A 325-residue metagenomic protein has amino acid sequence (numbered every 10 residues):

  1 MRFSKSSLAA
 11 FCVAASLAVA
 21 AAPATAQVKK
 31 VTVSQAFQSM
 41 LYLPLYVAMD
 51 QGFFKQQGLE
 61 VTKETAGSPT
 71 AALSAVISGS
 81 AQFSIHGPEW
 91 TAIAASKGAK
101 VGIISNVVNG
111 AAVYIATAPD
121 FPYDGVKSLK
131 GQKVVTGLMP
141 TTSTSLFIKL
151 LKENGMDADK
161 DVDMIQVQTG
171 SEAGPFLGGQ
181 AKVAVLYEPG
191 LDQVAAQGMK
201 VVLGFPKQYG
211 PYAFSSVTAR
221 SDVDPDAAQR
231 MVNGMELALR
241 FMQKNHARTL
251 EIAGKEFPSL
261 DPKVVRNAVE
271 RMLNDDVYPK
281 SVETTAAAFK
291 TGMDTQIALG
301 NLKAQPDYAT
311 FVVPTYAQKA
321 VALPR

Functional and structural regions predicted by a protein language model:
M1-F11: Bacterial N-terminal signal peptides that target proteins for export
A10-A20: Bacterial N-terminal signal peptides
A20-A26: Sec/Tat signal peptide C-region and signal peptidase I cleavage site
A26-D159, D163-Q166, P175-G178, K182-E188 (+2 more regions): Short, glycine-/small- and polar/acidic-enriched structural segments that line small-molecule recognition paths
E89-W90, G170-P258: Pocket-lining segment of extracytoplasmic ligand-binding domains
V107-T117, Q197-S221, V232-M235, R271-N274 (+1 more regions): Periplasmic-binding protein-like
D224-K303: Secondary-structure end/capping motifs
M293-R325: Conserved C-terminal helix/tail region of periplasmic/extracytoplasmic solute-binding proteins
